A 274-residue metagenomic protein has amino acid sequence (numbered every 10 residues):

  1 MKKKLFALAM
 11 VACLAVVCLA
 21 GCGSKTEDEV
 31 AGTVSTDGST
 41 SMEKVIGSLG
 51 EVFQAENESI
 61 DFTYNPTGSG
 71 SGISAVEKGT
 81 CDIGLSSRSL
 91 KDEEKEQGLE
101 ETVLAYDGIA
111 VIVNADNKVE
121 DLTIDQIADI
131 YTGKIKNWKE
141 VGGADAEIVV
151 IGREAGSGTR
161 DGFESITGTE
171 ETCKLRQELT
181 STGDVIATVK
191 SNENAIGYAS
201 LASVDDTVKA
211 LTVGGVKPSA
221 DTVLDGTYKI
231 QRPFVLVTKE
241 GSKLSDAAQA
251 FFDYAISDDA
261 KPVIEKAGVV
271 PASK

Functional and structural regions predicted by a protein language model:
M1-L8: Positively charged n-region of N-terminal signal peptides that target proteins for export
L8, C22-G23: N-terminal targeting leaders of exported, membrane, and organelle-targeted proteins
A12-C13: Repetitive helical segments and hydrophobic/amphipathic motifs
V17-G21: C-terminal motif of bacterial Sec signal peptides marking the signal peptidase cleavage site
G23-G70, S74-K274: Exported/periplasmic ABC-transporter solute-binding proteins
